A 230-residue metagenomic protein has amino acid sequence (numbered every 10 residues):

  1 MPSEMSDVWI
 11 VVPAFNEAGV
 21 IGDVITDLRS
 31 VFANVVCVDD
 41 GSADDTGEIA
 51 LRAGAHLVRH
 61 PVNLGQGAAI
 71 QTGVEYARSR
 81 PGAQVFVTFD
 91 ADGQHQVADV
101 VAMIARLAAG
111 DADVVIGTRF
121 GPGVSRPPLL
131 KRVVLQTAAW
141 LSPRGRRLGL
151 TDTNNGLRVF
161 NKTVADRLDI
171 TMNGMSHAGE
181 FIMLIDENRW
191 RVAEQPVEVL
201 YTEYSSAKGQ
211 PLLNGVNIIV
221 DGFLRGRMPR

Functional and structural regions predicted by a protein language model:
D7-W9, E180: Cell-envelope/extracellular polymer assembly enzymes that use nucleotide-activated donors
V12-V31: Short, well-formed alpha-helical segments that are part of the catalytic scaffolds of diverse glycosyltransferases
G19-D23, D44-A53: Acidic helix N-cap motif at the loop->helix transition within catalytic regions of sugar-transfer enzymes
V36, G47-R80: Conserved donor nucleotide-binding strand/loop of the catalytic core
D39-E48, G93: A conserved acidic beta->alpha catalytic loop
H60-Y76, V97-M175, Y201-F223: Acceptor/aglycone-binding surface of glycosyltransferases and processive sugar-polymer synthases
G82-D92: Short beta-strand-to-loop acidic/aromatic patch adjacent to the donor-nucleotide binding site
G149, I170-N173, I182-L200: Catalytic donor-sugar/metal-binding loop of nucleotide-sugar-dependent glycosyltransferases
